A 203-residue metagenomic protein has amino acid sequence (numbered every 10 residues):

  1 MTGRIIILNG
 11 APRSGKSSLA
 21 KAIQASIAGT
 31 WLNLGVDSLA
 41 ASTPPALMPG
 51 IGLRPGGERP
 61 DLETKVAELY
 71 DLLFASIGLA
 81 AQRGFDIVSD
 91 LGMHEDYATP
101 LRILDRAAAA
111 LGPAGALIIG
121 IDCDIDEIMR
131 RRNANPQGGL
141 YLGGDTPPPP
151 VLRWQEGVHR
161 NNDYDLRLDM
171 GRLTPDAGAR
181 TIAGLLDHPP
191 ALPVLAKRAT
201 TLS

Functional and structural regions predicted by a protein language model:
L8: Hydrophobic anchor at the beta1->P-loop junction of P-loop NTPases
A11: P-loop (Walker A) phosphate-binding loop of NTP-binding proteins
S14: ATP-binding Walker
S17: Walker A/P-loop
K21-E68, G78: Conserved substrate/cofactor phosphate-moiety recognition/catalytic segment in nucleotide-dependent phosphotransferases
D61-G112: Glycine-rich phosphate-binding loop used to anchor ATP phosphates in small-molecule kinases, encompassing both
A110-N133, L168: Conserved phosphate-donor/acceptor-positioning beta-strand/loop module used by diverse small-molecule
R130-T181, H188, L192-S203: Small-molecule kinase domains that catalyze NTP-dependent phosphoryl transfer to phosphate-bearing small molecules
